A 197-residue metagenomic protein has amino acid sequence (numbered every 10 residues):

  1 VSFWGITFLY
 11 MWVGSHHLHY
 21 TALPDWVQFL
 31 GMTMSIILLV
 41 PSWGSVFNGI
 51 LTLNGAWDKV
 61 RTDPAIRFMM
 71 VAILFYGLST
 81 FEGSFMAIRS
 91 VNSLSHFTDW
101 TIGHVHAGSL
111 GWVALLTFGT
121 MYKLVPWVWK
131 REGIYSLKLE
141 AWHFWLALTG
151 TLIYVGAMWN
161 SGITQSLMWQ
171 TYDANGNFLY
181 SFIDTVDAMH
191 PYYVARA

Functional and structural regions predicted by a protein language model:
V1-H19, G31-T52, I66-R89, I102-W129 (+1 more regions): Hydrophobic cores of alpha-helical transmembrane segments in multi-pass integral membrane proteins
F3, W26, A56-A65: Histidine/acidic residue-rich metal-binding segments in metalloenzymes
A22-L30: Membrane-helix interface and helix-disruption motif detector
I36, A56-W57, F97: Generic recognition of flexible, low-complexity loop/linker segments
N92-T101: Flexible, glycine/threonine-enriched loop-and-boundary segments that flank and lead into catalytic domains of large
I134-Y135: Surface-exposed, interaction-prone regions used to assemble/regulate multi-protein complexes
